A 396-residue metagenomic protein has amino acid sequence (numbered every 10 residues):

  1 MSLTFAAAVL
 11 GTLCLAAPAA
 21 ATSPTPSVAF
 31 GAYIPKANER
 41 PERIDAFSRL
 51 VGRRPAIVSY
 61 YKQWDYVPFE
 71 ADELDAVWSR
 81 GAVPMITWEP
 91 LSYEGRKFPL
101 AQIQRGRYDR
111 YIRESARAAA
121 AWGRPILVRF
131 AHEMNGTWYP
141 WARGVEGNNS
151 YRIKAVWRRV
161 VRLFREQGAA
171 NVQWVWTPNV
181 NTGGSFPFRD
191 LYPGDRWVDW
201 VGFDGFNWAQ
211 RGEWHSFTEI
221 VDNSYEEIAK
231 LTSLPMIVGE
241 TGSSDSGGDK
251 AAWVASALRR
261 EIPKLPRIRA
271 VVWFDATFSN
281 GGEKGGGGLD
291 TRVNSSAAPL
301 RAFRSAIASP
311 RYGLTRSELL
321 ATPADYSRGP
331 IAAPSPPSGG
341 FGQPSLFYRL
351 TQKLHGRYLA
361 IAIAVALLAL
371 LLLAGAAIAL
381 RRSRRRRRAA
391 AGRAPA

Functional and structural regions predicted by a protein language model:
A21-V67, L320, D325-I331: Boundary/entry segment of secreted carbohydrate-active catalytic domains
S23-P35, P235-P336: Substrate-binding cleft of secreted/luminal carbohydrate-active enzymes
Y33, W157, V161-P187, S233-S246 (+1 more regions): Aromatic-lined carbohydrate-recognition surfaces of secreted/lumenal glycan-active proteins
I44-R53, V67-I86, E114-G123, D190-R196 (+2 more regions): Acidic (Asp/Glu)-rich catalytic clusters
E70-E89, R196-G247: Glycoside hydrolase catalytic-domain groove-lining segments
E70-W176, D290-N294, T322-Y326: Substrate-binding cleft of extracellular glycoside hydrolase catalytic domains
L350-L368: Juxtamembrane/start-of-transmembrane alpha-helix segments at the extracytoplasmic/lumenal side of membrane anchors
A364-A396: C-terminal membrane-anchoring or membrane-association module
